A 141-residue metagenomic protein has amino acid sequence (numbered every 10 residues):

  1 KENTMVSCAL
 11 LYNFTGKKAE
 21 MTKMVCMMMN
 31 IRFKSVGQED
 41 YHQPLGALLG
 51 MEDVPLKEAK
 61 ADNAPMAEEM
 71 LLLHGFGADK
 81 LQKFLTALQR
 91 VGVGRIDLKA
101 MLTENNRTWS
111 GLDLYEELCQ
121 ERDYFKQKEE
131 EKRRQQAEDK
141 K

Functional and structural regions predicted by a protein language model:
K1-N3, E58-A64, Q89: Short, flexible, solvent-exposed loop/turn segments with mixed acidic/basic and small polar residues
N3-M51, R133: N-terminal, charge-rich interaction modules
M5-S7, A64-E69, R95: Glycine-rich, often proline-containing surface loops adjacent to acidic residues and nearby aromatics that form
C8-Y12, E68-G75: Short glycine-rich or small-residue beta-strand-to-loop segments that form or flank ligand, phosphate, metal/Fe-S
A9, E20-M28, L81-R133: Helix-rich interaction surfaces within compact, conserved domain-sized segments that mediate assembly or partner
G16-K18, F76-D79: Short acidic, S/G/P-rich loop/turn micro-motifs used as interaction or catalytic elements
Y41-L72: Short, intrinsically disordered low-complexity segments
E131-K141: Short acidic DE-rich linear segments
